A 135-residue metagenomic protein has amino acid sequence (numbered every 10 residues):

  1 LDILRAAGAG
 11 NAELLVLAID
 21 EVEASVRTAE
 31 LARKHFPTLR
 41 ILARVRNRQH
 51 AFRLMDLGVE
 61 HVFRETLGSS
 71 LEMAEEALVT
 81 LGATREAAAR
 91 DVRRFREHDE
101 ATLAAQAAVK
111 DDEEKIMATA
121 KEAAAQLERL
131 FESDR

Functional and structural regions predicted by a protein language model:
L1-R135: Cytosolic regulatory regions of ion transport systems
